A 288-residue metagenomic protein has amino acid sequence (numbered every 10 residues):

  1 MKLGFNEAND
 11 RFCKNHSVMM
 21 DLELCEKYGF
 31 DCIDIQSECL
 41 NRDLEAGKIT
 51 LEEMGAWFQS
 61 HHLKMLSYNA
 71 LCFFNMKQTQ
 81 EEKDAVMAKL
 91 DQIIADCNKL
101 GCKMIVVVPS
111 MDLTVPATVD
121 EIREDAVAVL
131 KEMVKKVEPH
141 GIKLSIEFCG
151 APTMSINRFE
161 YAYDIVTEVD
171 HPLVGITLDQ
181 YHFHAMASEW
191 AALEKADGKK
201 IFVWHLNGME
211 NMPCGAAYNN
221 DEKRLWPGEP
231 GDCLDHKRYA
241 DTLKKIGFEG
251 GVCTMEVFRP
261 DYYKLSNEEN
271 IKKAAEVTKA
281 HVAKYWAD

Functional and structural regions predicted by a protein language model:
M1-A8, L66-M76, M111-L113, A216-Y218: N-terminal small/glycine-rich loop or linker at the start of catalytic domains across soluble metabolic enzymes
M1-R11, N15-G29, A95, G101 (+2 more regions): Histidine-acidic metal/acid-base catalytic patches
N9-R11, S37-C39, L71-F74, P109-L113 (+4 more regions): Active-site-proximal loop/turn and secondary-structure-junction residues that shape catalytic pockets, frequently
H16-M19, E23, Q59-S60, M76-G175 (+3 more regions): Active-site acidic/histidine proton-transfer and metal-coordination neighborhood in alpha/beta enzyme cores
L24, Y28-A46, N69-F74: N-terminal substrate-binding region of glycoside hydrolase catalytic domains
D31-C32, K64, K103, K143 (+1 more regions): Residue-level detector of anion-binding/catalytic polar loops
D34, S67, V106, S145 (+2 more regions): Conserved beta-strand positions in the central sheet of alpha/beta enzyme cores
D34-F58, S110-T114: Glycine-rich, proline-tolerant flexible connector loops at the mouths of alpha/beta enzymes
